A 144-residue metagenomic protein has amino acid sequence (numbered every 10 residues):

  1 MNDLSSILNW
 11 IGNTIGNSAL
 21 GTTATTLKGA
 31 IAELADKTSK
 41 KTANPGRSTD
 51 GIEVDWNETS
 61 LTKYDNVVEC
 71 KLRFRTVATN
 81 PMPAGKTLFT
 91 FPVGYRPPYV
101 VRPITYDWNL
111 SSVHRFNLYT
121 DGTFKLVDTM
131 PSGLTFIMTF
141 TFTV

Functional and structural regions predicted by a protein language model:
M1-A43: Fibrous stalk/shaft segments of extracellular and virion attachment machinery
L20, S39-D65, R75-V93: Surface-exposed ligand/attachment interfaces on beta-rich extracellular proteins
T23, Y64-N66, S132: Solvent-exposed loop and beta-edge segments used for protein-protein assembly and interaction
L27-I31, V68-C70, F91: Extracellular/surface recognition and adhesion modules
E53-D55, T79-T90, P98-V144: Extracellular jelly-roll beta-sandwich "head" domains, especially the C-terminal globular C1q domain
T62-E69, L118-F124: Short, solvent-exposed coil/turn segments at beta-strand boundaries
V67-K71, I137-T139: Intrinsic-disorder/low-complexity, polar/charged segments enriched in Ser/Thr/Lys/Arg/Asp/Glu/Gln
